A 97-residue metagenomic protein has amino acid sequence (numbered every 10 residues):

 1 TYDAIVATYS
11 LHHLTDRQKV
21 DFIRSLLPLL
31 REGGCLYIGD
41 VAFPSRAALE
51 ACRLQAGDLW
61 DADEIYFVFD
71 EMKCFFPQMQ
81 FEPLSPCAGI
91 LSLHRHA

Functional and structural regions predicted by a protein language model:
T1: Short conserved loop adjoining the S-adenosyl-L-methionine
V6: A conserved beta-strand element that flanks and buttresses the S-adenosyl-L-methionine
Y9-H13: Short catalytic micro-motifs in class I SAM-dependent methyltransferases
L14-D16, L30-E32: Helix-to-beta-strand junctions that scaffold the AdoMet/dcAdoMet cofactor pocket in Class I SAM-dependent enzymes
R17, D21, C35-A97: Class I (Rossmann-like) S-adenosyl-L-methionine-dependent methyltransferase catalytic domain, capturing the SAM-binding
I23-L27: A structural alpha-helix within SAM-dependent methyltransferase catalytic domains
P28-L29, L84: Generic structural signal for beta-strand residues in well-ordered domains
